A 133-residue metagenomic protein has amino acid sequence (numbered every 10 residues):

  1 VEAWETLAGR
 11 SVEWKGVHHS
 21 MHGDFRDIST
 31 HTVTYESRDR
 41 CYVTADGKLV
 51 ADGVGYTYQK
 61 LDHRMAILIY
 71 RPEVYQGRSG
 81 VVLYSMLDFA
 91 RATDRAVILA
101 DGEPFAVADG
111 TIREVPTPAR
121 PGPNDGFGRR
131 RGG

Functional and structural regions predicted by a protein language model:
V1-E2, I67-G132: Beta-sheet ligand-binding and adhesion/scaffold domains
V1-F25, G133: Tryptophan-anchored aromatic micro-motifs
L7-E13, R38-Y42, H63-I69: Short, hydrophobic/aromatic-rich segments at coil-to-beta transitions
S11-K15, T30-T34, A106, T111: Ser/Thr- (and often Asn-) enriched beta-sheet segments in non-cytosolic proteins
W14, H31, V43, S85 (+1 more regions): Polar/charged side chains located within well-ordered beta-strands of beta-rich proteins
K15-D27, T44-V50, R71-G77: Short, solvent-exposed secondary-structure boundary motifs
D24-Q59: N-terminal glycine/threonine-rich, aromatic-flanked beta-hairpin/loop signature
Y56-R64, R71-E73: Short, conserved turn/kink motifs that form compact alpha/beta structural patches or helix kinks used as
